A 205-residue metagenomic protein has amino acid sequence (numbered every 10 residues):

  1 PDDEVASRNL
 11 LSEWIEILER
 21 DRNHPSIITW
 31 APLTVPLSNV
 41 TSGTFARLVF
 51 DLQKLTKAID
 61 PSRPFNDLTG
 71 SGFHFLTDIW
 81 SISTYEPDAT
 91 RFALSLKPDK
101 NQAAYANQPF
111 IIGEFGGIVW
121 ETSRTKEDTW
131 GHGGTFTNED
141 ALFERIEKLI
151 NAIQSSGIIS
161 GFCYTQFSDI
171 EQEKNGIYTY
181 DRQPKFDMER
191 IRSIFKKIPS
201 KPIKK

Functional and structural regions predicted by a protein language model:
P1-R182, R190, F195: Substrate-binding/catalytic cleft of secreted carbohydrate-active enzymes, primarily glycoside hydrolases
F186: Histidine-centered active-site microenvironments of extracellular/periplasmic hydrolases and transferases
S193-K205: Surface beta-strand/loop "capping" patches
